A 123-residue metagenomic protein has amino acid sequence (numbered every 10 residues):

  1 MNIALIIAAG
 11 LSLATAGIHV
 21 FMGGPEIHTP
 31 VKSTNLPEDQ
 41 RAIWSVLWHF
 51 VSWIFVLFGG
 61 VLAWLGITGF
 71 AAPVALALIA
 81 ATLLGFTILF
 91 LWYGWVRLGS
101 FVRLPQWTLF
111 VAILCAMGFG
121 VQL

Functional and structural regions predicted by a protein language model:
N2-L13, A75-I79: Interfacial segments of alpha-helical transmembrane regions
I3, A9, K32-S33, L104 (+2 more regions): Polytopic alpha-helical membrane-helix bundles and their juxtamembrane interface segments in multi-pass membrane
G10, I18-E26, D39-I67, A80-G85: Core segments of alpha-helical transmembrane spans in multipass integral membrane proteins
K32-Q40: Perimembrane loop-to-helix junctions flanking transmembrane segments
H49-W53, F101-T108: Membrane-interface loop-to-helix entry segments
V51, L76-F90, L109-A116: Hydrophobic alpha-helical membrane segments
G59-A77, G94-L98: Juxtamembrane helix-break-helix junctions at the cytosolic face of small multi-pass alpha-helical membrane proteins
F70, I88-L104, M117-L123: Membrane-helix boundary connector in multi-pass membrane proteins
